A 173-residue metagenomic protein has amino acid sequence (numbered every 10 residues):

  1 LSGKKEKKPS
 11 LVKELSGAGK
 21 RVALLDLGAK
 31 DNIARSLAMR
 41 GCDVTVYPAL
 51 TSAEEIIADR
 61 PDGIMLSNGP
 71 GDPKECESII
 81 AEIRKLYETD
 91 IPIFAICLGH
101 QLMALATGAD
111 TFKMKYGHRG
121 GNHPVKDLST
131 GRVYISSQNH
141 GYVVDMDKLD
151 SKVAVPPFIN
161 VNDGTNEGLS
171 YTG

Functional and structural regions predicted by a protein language model:
L1-D59, P73, A81: RNA-binding accessory domains that recognize and position tRNA/RNA substrates
G17-K20, R60, T89, R132 (+1 more regions): Residue-level preference for short coil/turn positions at secondary-structure junctions
G28-K30, G71, G141, V161: Short, glycine-/Ser/Thr-/acidic-enriched flexible segments
S36, D59, A106-A109, D150: Residue-level signal for well-ordered alpha-helical positions
Y47-A49, M114, N139, I159: Conserved beta-strand termini and adjacent loop/short-helix elements that scaffold enzyme active sites in alpha/beta
G63, N68-V143: Cysteine-nucleophile active-site neighborhood
R132-G173: Catalytic beta-strand/loop cores that center a nucleophilic Ser/Cys/Thr and support acyl-enzyme chemistry
